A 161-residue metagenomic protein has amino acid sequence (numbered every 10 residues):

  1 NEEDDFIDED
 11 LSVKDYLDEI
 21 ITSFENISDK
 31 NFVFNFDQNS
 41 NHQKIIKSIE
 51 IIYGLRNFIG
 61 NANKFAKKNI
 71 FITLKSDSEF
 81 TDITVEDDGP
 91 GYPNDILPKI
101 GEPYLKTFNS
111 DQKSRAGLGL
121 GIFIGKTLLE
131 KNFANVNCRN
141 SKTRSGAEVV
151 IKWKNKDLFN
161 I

Functional and structural regions predicted by a protein language model:
D8-N26, K30, G54: Short beta-to-alpha transition helix within the HATPase_c
F34-G54: Conserved short strand/loop->alpha-helix "switch" segment adjacent to the catalytic nucleotide/phosphoryl-transfer site
S48-I70: Conserved ATP-binding N-box helix of the HATPase_c
K68, A134-N135: Conserved glycine-rich
N69-E79: Short beta-strand/loop element within the Bergerat-fold HATPase_c
D87: Acidic ATP/Mg2+-coordinating residue in the GHKL
Y92-L105: Short conserved segment of the HATPase_c
I124-F133: Conserved glycine-/histidine-rich ATP-lid loop and adjacent helix of the Bergerat-fold HATPase_c
